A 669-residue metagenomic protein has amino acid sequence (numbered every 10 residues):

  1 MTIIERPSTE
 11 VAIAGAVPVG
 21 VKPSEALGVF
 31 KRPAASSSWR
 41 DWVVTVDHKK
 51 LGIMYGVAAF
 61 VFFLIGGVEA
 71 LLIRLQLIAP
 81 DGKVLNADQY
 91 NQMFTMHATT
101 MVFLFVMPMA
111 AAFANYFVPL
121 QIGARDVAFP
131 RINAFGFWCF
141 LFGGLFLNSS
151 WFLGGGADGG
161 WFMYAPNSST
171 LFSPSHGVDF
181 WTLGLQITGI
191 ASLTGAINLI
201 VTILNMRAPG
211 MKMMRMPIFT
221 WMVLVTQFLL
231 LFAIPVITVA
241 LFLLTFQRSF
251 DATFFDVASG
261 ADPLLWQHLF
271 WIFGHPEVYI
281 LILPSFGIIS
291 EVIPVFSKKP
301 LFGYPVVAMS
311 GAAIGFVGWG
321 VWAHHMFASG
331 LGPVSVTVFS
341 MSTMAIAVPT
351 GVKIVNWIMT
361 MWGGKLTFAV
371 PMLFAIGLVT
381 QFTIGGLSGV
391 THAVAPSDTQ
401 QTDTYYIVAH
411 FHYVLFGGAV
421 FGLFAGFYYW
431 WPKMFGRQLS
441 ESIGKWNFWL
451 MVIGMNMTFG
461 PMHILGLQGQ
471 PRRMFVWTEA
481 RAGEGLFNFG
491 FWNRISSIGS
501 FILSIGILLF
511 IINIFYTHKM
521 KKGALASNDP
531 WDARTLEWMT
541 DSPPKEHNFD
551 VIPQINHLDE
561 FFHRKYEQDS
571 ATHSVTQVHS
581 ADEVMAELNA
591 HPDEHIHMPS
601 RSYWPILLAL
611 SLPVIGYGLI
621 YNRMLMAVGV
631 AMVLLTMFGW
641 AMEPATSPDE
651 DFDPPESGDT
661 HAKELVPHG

Functional and structural regions predicted by a protein language model:
T2-G669: Membrane-embedded and interfacial regions of multi-pass energy-transducing membrane proteins
